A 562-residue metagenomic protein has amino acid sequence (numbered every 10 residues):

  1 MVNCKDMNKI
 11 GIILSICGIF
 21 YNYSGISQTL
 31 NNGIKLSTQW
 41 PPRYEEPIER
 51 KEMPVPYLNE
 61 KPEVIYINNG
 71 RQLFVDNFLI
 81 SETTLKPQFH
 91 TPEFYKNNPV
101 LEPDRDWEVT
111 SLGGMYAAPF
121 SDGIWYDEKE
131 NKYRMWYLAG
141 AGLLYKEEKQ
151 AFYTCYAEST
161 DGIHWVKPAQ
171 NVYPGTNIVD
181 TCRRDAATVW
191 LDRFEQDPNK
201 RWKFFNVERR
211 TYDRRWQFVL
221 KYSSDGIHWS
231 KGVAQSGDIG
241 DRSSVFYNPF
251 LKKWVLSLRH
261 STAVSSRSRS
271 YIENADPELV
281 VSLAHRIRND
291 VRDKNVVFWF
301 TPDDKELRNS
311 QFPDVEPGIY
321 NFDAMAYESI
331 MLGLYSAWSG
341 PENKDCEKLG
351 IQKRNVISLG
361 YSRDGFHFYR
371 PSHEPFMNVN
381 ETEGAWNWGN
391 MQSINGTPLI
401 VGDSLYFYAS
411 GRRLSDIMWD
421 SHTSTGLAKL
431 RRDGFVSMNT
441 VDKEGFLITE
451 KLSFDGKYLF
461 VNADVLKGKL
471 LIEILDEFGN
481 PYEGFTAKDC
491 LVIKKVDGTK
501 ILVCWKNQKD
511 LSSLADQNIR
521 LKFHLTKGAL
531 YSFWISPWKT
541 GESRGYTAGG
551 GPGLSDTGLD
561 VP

Functional and structural regions predicted by a protein language model:
M1-Q28: Bacterial Sec-dependent N-terminal signal peptides
Q28-Y320, M325-W388, G402, Y408-P562: Beta-rich carbohydrate-recognition and catalytic domains
